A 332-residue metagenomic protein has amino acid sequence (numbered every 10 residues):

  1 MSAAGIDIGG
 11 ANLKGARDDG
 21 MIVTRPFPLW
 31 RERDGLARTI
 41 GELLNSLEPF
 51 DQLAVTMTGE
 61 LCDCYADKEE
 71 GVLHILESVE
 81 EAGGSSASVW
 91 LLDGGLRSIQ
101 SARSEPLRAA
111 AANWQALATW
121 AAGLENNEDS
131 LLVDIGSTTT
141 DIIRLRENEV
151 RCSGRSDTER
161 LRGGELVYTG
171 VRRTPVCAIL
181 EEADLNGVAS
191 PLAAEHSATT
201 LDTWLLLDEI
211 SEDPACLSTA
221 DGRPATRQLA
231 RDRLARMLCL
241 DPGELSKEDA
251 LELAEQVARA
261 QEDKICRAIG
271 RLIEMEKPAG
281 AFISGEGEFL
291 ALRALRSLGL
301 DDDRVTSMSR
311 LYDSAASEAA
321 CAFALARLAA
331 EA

Functional and structural regions predicted by a protein language model:
M1-G10, A16, M21-L132, I143-A332: Nucleotide/phosphate-binding catalytic cleft detector across ATP-hydrolyzing and phosphate-transferring enzymes
A11, T138: Conserved Rossmann-like nucleotide-cofactor binding loop
I135: Catalytic metal- and UDP-sugar-binding loop of GT-A-like glycosyltransferases, i.e., residues flanking the conserved
